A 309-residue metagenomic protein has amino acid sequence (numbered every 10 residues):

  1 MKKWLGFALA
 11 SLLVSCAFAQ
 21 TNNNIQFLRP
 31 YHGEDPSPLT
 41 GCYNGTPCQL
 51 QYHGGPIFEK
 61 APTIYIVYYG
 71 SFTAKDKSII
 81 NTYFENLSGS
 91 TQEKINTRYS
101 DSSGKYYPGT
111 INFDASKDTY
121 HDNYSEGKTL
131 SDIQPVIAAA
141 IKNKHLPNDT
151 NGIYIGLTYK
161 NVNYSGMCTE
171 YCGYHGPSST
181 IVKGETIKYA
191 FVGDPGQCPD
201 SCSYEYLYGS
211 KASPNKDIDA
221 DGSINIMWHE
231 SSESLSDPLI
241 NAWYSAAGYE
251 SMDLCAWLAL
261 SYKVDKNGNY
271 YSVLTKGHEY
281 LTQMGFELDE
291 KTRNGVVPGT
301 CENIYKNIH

Functional and structural regions predicted by a protein language model:
M1-W4: Positively charged n-region of N-terminal signal peptides that target proteins for export
F7-S15: Bacterial N-terminal signal peptides
T21-A139: N-terminal carbohydrate-binding/catalytic regions of secreted carbohydrate-active enzymes
L39-N44, G55, T73, F84-G104 (+4 more regions): Post-signal peptide N-terminal regions of Sec-secreted extracellular proteins
T63-Y68, E93-Y99, P108-N112, G152-T158 (+3 more regions): Structural recognition of the beta-strand scaffold that forms the well-ordered cores of secreted hydrolase catalytic
G70-A74, D101-G104, Y159-Y164, P195-P199 (+2 more regions): Solvent-exposed loop/turn segments at secondary-structure junctions within structured extracellular/periplasmic domains
P108-S178, G184: Active-site-proximal segments of metallohydrolase catalytic domains
E185-H309: Catalytic cores of secreted/periplasmic or lumenal enzymes
